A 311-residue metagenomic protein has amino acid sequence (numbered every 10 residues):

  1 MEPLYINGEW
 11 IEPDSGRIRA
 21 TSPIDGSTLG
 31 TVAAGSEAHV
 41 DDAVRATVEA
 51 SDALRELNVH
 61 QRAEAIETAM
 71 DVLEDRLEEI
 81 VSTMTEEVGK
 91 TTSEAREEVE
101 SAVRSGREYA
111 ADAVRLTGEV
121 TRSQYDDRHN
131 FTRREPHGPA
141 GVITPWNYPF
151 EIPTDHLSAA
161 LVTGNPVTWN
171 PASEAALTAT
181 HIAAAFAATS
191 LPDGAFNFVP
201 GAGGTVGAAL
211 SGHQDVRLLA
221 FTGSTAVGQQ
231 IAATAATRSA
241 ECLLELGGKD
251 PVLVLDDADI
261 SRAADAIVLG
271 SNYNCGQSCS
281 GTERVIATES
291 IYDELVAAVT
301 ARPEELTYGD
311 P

Functional and structural regions predicted by a protein language model:
M1-R128: N-terminal Rossmann-like NAD(P)+-binding subdomain of aldehyde/semialdehyde dehydrogenases
G26, R62, M84, G106 (+6 more regions): Residue-level signal for inorganic ion chemistry
G35-A38, E87, E97-S101, S173-E174 (+4 more regions): Short beta->alpha linker loops
E37, N147-Y148, Y273: Glycine-rich phosphate/pyrophosphate-binding beta-alpha loops
D41-V44, A63-M70, V81, V103 (+7 more regions): Hydrophobic face of alpha-helices
S51, R55, M70-L77, V81 (+13 more regions): Structural signal for hydrophobic packing residues in well-ordered secondary-structure cores of soluble enzyme domains
G118-R262: Rossmann-like NAD(P) dinucleotide-binding subdomain of oxidoreductase/dehydrogenase enzymes
L218, A226-P311: ALDH superfamily catalytic-core signature
